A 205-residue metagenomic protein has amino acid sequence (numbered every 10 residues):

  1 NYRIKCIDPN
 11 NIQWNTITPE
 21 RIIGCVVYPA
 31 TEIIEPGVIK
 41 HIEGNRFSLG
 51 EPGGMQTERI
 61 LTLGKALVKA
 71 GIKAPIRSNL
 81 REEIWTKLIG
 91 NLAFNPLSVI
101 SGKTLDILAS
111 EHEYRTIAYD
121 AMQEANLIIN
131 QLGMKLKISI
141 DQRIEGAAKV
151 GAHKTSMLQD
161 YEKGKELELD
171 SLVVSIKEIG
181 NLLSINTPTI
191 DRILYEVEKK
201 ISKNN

Functional and structural regions predicted by a protein language model:
N1-N79: Rossmann-fold dinucleotide-binding core
D8, I12, R59-T62, I84 (+4 more regions): Exposed alpha-helical structural elements
G24, K73-R77, I100, I107 (+1 more regions): Short, structured loop/turn "capping" segments at alpha-beta junctions
V38-E51, G102-I107, K154-K163: Helix-loop-beta segment of a Rossmann-like dinucleotide-binding subdomain
E43, R81-A109, E113-N126, A152: Active-site-proximal catalytic alpha-helix in oxidoreductases
R77-W85, S139-D141, P188: All-alpha amphipathic helical-bundle segments outside canonical DNA-binding/catalytic cores that form hydrophobic
I117-N205: NAD(P)-dependent Rossmann-like dehydrogenase/reductase catalytic/cofactor-binding core
